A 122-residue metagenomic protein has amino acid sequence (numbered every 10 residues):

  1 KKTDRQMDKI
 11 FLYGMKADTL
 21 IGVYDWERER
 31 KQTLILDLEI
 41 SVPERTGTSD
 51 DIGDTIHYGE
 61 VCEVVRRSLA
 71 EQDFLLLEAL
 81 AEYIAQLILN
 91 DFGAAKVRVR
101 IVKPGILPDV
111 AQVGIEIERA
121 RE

Functional and structural regions predicted by a protein language model:
T3-E122: N-terminal, polar/charged subdomain of small-to-medium soluble alpha/beta proteins
